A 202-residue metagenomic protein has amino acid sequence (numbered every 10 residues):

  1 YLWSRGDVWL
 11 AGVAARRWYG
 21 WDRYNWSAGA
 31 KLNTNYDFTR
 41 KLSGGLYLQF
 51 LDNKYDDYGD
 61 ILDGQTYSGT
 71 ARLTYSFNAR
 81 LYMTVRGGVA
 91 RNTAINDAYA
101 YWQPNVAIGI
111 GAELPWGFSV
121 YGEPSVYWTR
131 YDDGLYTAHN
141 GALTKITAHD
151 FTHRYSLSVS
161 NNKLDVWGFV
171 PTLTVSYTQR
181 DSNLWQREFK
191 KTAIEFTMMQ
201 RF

Functional and structural regions predicted by a protein language model:
Y1-F202: Gram-negative and organellar
